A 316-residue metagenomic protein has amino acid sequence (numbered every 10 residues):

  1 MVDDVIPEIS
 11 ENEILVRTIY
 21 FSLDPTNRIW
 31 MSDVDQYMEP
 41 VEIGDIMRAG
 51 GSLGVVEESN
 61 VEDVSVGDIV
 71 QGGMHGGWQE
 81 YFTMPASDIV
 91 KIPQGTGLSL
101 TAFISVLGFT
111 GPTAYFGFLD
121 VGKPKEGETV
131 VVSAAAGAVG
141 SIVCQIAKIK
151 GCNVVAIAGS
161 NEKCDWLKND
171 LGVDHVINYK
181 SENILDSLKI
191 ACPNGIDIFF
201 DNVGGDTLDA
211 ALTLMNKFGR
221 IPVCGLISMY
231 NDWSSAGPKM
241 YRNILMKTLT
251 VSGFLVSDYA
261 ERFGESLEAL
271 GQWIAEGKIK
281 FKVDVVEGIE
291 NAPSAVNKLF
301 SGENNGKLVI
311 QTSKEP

Functional and structural regions predicted by a protein language model:
V2-L23, S32-G77: Glycine-rich beta-strand-centered segment in the early N-terminal region that forms part of a ligand/cofactor-binding
R48-V55, V66-A134, K278: NAD(P)H dinucleotide-binding glycine-rich loop of Rossmann-like/cofactor-binding domains, especially the beta1-alpha1
S59-D63, A156-W166, K180, I184 (+2 more regions): Short glycine/proline-centered loop/turn elements that form peptide/ligand docking sites
G77-E80, G159-N169, S235-Y241: Short, glycine/polar-rich helix-capping loops at beta-to-alpha or helix-loop-helix junctions that flank or form
I104-E182: Mid-domain Rossmann-like dinucleotide-binding core that forms the NAD(H)/NADP(H) cofactor-binding site
K168, D206-I279, T312-P316: Glycine-rich phosphate-binding loop and adjacent beta-alpha segment of Rossmann(oid) nucleotide-cofactor-binding
N183-N194: Short amphipathic alpha-helix with an adjacent loop that forms part of the alpha/beta core around
K278-V285, P293-P316: C-terminal capping/lid region of NAD(P)-dependent oxidoreductase domains
